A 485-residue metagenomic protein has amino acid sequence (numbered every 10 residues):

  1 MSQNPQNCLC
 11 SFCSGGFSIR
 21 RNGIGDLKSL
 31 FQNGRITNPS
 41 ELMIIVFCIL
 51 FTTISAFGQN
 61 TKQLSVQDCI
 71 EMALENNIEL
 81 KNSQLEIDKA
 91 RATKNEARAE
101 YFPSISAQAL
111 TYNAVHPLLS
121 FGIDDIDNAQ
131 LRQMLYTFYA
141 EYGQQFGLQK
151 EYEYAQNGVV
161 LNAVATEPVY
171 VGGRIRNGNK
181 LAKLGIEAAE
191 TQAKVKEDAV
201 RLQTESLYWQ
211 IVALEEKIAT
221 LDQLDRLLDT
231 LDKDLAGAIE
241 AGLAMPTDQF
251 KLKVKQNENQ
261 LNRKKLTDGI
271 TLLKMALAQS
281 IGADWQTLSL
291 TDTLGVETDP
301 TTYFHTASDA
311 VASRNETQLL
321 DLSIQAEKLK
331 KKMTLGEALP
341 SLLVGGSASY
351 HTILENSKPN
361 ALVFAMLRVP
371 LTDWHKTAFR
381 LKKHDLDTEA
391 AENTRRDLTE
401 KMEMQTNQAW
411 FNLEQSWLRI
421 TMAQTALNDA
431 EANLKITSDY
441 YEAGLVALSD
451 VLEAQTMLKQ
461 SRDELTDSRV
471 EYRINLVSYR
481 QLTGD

Functional and structural regions predicted by a protein language model:
M1-F12, I19, D26-Q67, L74-N77: Bacterial Sec-dependent N-terminal signal peptides
G58-L118, L243-M245, I281-K328, L371 (+2 more regions): Bacterial Sec-pathway N-terminal export signals of envelope proteins
Q59, S106, V115-L119, I123-Q130 (+1 more regions): Acidic, low-complexity, intrinsically disordered peripheral segments
L64, D68, A92-K94, T191-V311 (+3 more regions): Periplasmic alpha-helical coiled-coil/stalk elements that build and connect Gram-negative outer-membrane
K81, S104-L119, Q149-Q156, T166-V195 (+4 more regions): Small/polar (Gly/Ser/Thr/Ala-rich) solvent-exposed segments that form structured loops/beta-strands/short helices used
N82-A97, K196, V200-A219, K255 (+4 more regions): Amphipathic alpha-helical coiled-coil segments
P117-Y152: A subset of solvent-exposed loop/turn segments in beta-rich extracellular surface proteins, enriched in glycine
N162-V164, Y208, L343, F364-M366 (+1 more regions): Membrane-embedded beta-strand positions in outer-membrane beta-barrel channels/transporters
